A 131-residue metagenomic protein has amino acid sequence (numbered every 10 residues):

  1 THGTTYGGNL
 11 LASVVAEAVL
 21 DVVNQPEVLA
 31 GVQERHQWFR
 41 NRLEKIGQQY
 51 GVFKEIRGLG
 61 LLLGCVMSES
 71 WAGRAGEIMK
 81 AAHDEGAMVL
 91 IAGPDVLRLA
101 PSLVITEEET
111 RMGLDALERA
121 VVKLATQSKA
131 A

Functional and structural regions predicted by a protein language model:
T1-A131: Conserved N-terminal phosphate-binding loop of PLP-dependent enzymes in the Aspartate aminotransferase
